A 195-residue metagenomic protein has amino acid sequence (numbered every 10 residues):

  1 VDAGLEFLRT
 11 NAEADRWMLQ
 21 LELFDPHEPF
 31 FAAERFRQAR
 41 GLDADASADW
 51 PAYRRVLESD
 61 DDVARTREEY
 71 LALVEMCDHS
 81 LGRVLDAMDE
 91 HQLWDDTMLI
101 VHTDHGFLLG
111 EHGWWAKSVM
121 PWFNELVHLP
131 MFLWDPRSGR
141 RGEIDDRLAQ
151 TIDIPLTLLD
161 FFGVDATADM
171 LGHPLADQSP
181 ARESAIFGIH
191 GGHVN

Functional and structural regions predicted by a protein language model:
V1-N195: Catalytic domains that recognize anionic headgroups
